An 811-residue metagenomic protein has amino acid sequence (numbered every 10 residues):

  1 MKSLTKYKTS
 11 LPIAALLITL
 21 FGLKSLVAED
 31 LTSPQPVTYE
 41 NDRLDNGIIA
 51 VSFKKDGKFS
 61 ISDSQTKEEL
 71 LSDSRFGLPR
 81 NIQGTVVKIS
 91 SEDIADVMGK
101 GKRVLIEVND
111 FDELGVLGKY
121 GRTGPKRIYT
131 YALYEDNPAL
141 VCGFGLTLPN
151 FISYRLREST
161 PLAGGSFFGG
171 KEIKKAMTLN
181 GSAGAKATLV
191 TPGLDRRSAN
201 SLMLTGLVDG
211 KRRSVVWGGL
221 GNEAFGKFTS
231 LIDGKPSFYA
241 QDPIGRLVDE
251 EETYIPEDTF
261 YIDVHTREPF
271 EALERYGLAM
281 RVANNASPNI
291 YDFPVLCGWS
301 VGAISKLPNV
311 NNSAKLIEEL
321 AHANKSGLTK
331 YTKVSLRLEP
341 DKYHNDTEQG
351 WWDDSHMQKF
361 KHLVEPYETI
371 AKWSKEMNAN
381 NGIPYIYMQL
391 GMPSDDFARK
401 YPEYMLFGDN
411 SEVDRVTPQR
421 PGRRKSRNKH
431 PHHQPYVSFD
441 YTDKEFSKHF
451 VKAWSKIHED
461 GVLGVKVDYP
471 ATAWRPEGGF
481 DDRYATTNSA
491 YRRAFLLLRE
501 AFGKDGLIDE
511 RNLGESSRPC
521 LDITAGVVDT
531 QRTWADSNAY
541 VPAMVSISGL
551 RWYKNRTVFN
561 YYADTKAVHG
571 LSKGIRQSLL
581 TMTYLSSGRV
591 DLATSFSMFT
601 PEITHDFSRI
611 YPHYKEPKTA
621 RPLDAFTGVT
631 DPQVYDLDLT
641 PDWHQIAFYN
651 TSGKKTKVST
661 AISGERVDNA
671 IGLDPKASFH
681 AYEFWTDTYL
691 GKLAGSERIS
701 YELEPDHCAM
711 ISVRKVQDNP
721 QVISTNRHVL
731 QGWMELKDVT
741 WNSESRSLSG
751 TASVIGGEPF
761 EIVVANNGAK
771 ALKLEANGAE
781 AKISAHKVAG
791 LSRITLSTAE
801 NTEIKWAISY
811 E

Functional and structural regions predicted by a protein language model:
K2-I13: Bacterial N-terminal signal peptides that target proteins for export
P12-K24: Bacterial N-terminal signal peptides
D30-L31, F59, F76-G77, I89 (+3 more regions): Non-catalytic C-terminal accessory domains or segments of carbohydrate-active enzymes
R43-L336, D353, Q358-L363, E376 (+1 more regions): Carbohydrate-recognition beta-sandwich/jelly-roll modules in extracellular/periplasmic carbohydrate-active proteins
A163-L179, E665-T686, A765-A779: Solvent-exposed beta-hairpin/edge-strand motifs
L296-S455, D460-D481: Aromatic-lined carbohydrate-binding/catalytic grooves of carbohydrate-active enzymes
K400-K448, S489-T604, F626: Glycan-recognition surfaces
T583-S586, D591, F626-L673, S712-R714 (+1 more regions): Carbohydrate-binding surface patches
